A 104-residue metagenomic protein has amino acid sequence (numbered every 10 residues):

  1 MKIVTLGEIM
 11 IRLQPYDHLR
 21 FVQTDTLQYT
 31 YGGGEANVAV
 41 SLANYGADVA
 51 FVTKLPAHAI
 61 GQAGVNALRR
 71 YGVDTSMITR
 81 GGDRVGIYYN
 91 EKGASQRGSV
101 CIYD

Functional and structural regions predicted by a protein language model:
M1-F21: Positively charged, low-complexity intrinsically disordered leader regions
K2, A47-T53: A short, small-residue-rich loop immediately preceding and capping a beta-strand
M10, E35-N37, G64: Short, flexible micro-motifs
L13, Y45, Y71: Change "in soluble alpha/beta enzymes" to "in soluble alpha/beta proteins
V22-G32: Short pre-catalytic strand/loop immediately N-terminal to key active-site residues, enriched for Gly-Thr
Y31-E35, I60: Conserved donor sugar-nucleotide recognition element shared by glycan-biosynthetic enzymes
V38-D48: Alpha-helix C-terminal capping segments
V52-D104: Conserved N-terminal subdomain of the carbohydrate kinase-like
